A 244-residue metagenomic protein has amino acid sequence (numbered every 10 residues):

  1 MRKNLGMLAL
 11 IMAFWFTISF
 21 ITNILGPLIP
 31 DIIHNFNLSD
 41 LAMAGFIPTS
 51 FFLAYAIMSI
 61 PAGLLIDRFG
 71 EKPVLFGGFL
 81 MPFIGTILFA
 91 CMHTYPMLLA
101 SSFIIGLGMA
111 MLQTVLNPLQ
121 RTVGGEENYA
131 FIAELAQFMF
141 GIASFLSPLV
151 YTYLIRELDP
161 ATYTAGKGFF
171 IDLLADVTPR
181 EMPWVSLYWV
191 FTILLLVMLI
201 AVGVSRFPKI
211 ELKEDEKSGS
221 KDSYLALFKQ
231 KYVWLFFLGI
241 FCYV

Functional and structural regions predicted by a protein language model:
M1-R2, F207-F236: Juxtamembrane intracellular "pre-TM" segments in multi-pass secondary transporters
G6-L38, L116-N117, S147, Y151: Extracytoplasmic
N23, F52-I60, F145: Residue-level signature of mid-helix packing/kink "hotspots" within the transmembrane helices of 12-pass Major
L28-A56: Extracellular/periplasmic helix-loop-helix junction of adjacent transmembrane segments in MFS-like secondary
I57-P96: Conserved MFS/SLC helix-loop-helix module at the cytosolic interface between two early adjacent transmembrane helices
M111-G125: Intracellular juxtamembrane helix-capping segments at the cytosolic ends of symmetry-related transmembrane helices
N128-T162: Glycine-rich segments within core transmembrane alpha-helices of 12-TM secondary carriers
Y151, I155-P160, F169, L173 (+2 more regions): C-terminal membrane-cytosol helix-exit motif in multi-pass small-molecule transporters
